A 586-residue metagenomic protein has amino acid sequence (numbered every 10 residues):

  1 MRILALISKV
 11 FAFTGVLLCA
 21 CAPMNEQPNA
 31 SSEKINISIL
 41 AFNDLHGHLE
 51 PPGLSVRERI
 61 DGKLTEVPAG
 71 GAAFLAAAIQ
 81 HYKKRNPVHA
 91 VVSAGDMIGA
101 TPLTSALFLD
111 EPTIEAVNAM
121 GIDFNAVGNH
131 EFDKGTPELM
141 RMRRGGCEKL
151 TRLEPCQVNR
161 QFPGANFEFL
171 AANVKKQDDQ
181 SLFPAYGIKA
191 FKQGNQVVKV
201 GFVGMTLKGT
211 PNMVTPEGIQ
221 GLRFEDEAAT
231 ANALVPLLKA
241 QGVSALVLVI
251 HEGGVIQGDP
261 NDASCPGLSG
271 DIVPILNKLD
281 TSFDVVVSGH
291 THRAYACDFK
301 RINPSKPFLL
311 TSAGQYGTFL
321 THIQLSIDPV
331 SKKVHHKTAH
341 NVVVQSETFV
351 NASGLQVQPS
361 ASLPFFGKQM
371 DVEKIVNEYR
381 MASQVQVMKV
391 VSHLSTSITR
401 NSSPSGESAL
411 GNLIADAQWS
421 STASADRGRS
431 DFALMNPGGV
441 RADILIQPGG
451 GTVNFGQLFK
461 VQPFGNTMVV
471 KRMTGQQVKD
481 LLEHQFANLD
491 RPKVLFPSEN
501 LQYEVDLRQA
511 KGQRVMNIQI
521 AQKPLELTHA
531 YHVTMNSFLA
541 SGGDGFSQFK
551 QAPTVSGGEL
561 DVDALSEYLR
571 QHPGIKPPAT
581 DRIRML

Functional and structural regions predicted by a protein language model:
M1-F11: Bacterial N-terminal signal peptides that target proteins for export
G15, C21-L40, K63-A72, Q80-N86 (+3 more regions): Non-catalytic terminal accessory segments
C21-T348, L410-A417, D426, A433 (+8 more regions): Acidic, metal/ion-coordinating pockets
